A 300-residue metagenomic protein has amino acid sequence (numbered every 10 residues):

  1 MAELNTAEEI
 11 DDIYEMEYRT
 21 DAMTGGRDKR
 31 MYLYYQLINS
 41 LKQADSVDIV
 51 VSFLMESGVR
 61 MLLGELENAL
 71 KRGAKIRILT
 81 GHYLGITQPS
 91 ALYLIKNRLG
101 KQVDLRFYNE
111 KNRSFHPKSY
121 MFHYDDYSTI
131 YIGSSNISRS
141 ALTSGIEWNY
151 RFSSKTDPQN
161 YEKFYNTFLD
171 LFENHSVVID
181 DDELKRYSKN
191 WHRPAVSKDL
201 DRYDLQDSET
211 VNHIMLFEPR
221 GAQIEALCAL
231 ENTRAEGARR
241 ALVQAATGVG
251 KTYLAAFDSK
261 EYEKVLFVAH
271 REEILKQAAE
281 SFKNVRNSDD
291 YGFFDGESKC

Functional and structural regions predicted by a protein language model:
M1-R220, I224, C228: PLD/PLD-like phosphodiesterase catalytic module centered on the HKD motif
S46, R240-L242, K264-L266: Residue-level preference for the first positions of well-ordered beta-strands
S52, A255, K264-R271: Conserved RecA-like ASCE P-loop NTPase motor core of nucleic-acid helicases/translocases
G58-M61, L254, Q277: Phosphate- and divalent-cation-binding pockets in alpha/beta enzyme and binding domains that engage nucleotide-derived
E65, L230, L254-E261: Hydrophobic residues on the short alpha-helix immediately C-terminal to a glycine-rich phosphate/catalytic loop
T80-I86, E110, R271-E273, G292-C300: Conserved helicase motor
R234-D258: Walker A/P-loop
V265, E273-K299: Conserved helix-turn-beta segment of the N-terminal RecA-like "Helicase ATP-binding" lobe in SF1/SF2 helicases
